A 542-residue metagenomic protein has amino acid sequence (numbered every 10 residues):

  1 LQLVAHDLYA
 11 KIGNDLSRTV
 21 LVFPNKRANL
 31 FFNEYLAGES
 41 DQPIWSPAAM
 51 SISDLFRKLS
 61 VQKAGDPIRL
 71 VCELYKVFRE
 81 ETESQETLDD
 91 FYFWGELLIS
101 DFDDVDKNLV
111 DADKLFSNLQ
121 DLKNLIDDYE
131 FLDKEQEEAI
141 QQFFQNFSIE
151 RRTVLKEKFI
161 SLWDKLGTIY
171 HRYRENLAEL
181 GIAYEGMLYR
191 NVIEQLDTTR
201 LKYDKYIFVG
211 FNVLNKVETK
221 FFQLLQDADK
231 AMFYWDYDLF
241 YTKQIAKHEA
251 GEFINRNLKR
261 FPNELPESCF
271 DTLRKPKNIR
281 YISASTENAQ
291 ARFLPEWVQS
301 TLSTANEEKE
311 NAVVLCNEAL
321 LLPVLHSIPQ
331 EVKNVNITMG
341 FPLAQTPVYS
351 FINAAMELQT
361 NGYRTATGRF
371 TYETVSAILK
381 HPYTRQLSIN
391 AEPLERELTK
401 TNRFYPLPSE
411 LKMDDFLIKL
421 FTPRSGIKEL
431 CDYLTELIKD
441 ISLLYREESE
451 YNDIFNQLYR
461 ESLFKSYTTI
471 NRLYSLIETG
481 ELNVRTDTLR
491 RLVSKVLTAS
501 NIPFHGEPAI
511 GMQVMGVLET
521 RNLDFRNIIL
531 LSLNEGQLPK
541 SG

Functional and structural regions predicted by a protein language model:
L1-G542: Nucleic acid-machinery interaction/catalytic patches
